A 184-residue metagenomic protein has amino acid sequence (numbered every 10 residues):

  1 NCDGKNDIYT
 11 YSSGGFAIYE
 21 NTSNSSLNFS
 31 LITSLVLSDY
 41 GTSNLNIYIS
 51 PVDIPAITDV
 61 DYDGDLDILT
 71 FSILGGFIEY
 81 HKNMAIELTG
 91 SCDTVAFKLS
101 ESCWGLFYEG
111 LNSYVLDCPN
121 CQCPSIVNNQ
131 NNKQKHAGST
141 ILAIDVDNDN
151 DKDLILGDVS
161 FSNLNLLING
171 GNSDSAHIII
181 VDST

Functional and structural regions predicted by a protein language model:
N1-T184: Beta-propeller-forming repeat regions
